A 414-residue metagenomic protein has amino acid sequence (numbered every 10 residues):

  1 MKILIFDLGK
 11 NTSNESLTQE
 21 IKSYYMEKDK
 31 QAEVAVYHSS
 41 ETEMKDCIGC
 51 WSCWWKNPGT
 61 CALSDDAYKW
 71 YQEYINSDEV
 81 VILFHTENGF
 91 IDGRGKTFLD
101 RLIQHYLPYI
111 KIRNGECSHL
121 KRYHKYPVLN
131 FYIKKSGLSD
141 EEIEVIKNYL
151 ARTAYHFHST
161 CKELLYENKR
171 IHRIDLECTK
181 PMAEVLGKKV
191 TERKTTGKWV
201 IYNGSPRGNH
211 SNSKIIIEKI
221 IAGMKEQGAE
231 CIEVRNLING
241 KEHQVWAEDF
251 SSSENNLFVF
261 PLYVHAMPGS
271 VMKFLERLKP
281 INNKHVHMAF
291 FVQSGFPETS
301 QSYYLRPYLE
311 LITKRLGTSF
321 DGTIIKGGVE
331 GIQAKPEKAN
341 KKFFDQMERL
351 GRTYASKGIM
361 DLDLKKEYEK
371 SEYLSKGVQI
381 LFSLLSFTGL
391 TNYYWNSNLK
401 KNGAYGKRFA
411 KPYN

Functional and structural regions predicted by a protein language model:
M1-L107, Y155-Y166, R170-K284, R315 (+1 more regions): N-terminal beta1-alpha1-beta2 submodule of the flavodoxin-like/Rossmannoid cofactor-binding fold
E15, D92, D140-I143, H210 (+2 more regions): Generic detection of long, well-ordered alpha-helical segments
G93, T97, Y304-Y308, K342-R349: Generic recognition of short, well-ordered alpha-helical interface segments
G95-L102, L150, M347-Y354: Short amphipathic C-terminal alpha-helix that caps PH/PH-like domains
L107-T160, H287-K342: Short, glycine-/small-residue-rich phosphate/pyrophosphate-handling segment
K147, I171-L186, N340, F344-G351: Short, amphipathic alpha-helical "lid/cap" segments that border enzyme active or binding sites
A154, T323-S386: A conserved mid-domain beta-alpha-beta active-site/ligand-binding segment of alpha/beta enzyme cores
